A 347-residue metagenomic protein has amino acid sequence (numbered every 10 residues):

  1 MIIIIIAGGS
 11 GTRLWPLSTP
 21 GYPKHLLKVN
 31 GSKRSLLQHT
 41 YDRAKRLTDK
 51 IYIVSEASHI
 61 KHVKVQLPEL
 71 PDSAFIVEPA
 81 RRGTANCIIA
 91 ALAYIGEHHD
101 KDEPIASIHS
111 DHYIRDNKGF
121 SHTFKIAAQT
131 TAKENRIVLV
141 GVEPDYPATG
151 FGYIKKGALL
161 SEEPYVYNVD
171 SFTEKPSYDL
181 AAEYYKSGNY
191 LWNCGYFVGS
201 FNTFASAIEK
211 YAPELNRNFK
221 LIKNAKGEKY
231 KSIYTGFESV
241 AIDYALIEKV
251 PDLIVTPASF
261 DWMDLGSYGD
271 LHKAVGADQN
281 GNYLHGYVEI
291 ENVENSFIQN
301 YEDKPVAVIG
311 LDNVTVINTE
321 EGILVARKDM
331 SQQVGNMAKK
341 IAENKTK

Functional and structural regions predicted by a protein language model:
I2-I5, R13-P16, N30-H109, Y113-G119 (+1 more regions): Conserved N-terminal catalytic core of the sugar/cofactor nucleotidyltransferase
I6-A7, V54, A106-H109, V140-E143 (+2 more regions): Short beta-strand segments
P68, D72-L159, V198-G199, A205-A212 (+1 more regions): Conserved beta-loop-beta/alpha segment of the NTase-like Rossmann-fold superfamily that binds/positions NTPs
G157-L191, A225: A short, charged helix-loop
G188-S200: Short loop-to-beta-strand entry elements in the cores of soluble alpha/beta enzymes
F201-K347: Left-handed beta-helix
